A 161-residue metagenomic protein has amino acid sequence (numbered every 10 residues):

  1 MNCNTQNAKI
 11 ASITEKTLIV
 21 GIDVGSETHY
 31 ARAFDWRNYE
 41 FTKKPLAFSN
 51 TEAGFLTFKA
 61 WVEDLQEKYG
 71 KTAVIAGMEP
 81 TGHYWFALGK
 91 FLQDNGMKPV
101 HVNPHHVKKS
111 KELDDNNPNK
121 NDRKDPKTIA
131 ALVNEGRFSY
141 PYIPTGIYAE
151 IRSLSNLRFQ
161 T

Functional and structural regions predicted by a protein language model:
M1-Q160: Phosphate- and other anionic-substrate recognition elements at nucleic-acid/protein interfaces
